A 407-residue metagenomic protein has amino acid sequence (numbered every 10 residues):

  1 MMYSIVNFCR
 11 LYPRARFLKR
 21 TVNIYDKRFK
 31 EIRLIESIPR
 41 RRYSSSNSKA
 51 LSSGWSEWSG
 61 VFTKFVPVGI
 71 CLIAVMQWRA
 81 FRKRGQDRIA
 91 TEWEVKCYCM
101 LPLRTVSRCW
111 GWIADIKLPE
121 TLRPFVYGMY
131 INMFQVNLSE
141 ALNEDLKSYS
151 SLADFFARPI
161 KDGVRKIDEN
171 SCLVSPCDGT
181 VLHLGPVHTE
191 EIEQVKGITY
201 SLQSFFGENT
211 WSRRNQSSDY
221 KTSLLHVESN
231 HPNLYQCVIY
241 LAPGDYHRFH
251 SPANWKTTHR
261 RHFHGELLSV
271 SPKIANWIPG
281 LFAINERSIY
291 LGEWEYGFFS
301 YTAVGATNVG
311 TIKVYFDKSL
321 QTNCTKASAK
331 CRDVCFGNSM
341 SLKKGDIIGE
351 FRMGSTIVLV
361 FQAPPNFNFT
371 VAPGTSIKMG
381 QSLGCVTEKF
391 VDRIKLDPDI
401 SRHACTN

Functional and structural regions predicted by a protein language model:
Y3-C9, P13, Y25-N407: Contiguous, well-folded functional domains in the mature portion of proteins
L18: Catalytic residues for metal-mediated phosphoryl-transfer on nucleic acids/nucleotides
